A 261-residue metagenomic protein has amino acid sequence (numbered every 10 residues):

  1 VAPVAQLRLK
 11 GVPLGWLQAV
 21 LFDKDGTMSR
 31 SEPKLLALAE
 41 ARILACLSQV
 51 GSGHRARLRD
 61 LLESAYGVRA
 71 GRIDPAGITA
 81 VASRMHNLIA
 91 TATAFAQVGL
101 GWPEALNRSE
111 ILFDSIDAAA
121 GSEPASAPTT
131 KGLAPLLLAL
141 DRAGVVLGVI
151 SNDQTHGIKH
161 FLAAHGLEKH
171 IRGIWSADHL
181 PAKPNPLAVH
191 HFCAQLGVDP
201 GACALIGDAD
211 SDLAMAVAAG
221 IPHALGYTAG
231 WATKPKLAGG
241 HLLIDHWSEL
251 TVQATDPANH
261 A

Functional and structural regions predicted by a protein language model:
V1-V20, A134-R142, T155-A261: Asp-based, Mg2+/Mn2+-dependent phosphohydrolase catalytic module
A2-V68: Active-site neighborhood of HAD-like aspartate-dependent phosphohydrolases
G15-L17, L21, A80-M85, I89 (+3 more regions): Short, acidic loop-to-helix structural element flanking the phosphoryl-transfer center in phosphate-processing enzymes
M28, L147, L205-I206: Conserved SAM-binding loop
L36-L44, M85-A92, D114, T155 (+1 more regions): An amphipathic alpha-helix signature
L47-V50, R55-Y66, A70, P135 (+3 more regions): Surface-exposed, interaction-prone regions with an acidic/low-complexity signature
R59-A119, K131-A139: A metal-dependent, Asp-based hydrolase signature
